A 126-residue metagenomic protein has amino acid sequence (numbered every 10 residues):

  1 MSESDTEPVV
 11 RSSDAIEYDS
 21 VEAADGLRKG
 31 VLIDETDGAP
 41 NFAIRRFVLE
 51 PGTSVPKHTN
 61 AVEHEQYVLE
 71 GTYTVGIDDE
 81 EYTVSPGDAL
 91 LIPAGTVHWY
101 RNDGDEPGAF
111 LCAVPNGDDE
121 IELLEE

Functional and structural regions predicted by a protein language model:
M1-N41, E125-E126: A short, N-terminal "cap"/entry segment at the start of jelly-roll beta-barrel domains of the cupin/DSBH fold
K29-G30, R45-N60, A94: Conserved short histidine dyad/triad with adjacent acidic residue
R46-E50, T59-I77, A113-N116: Short, conserved beta-strand element in jelly-roll/cupin
V55-N60, R101-D103, L123: Short histidine-centered beta-strand/loop micro-motifs that create catalytic or ligand/metal-coordination sites
T72-T74, E81, V97, P107: Structural motif
D79-G95: Short acidic-glycine-tyrosine-enriched beta hairpin
A94-E120: Ligand-binding loop in jelly-roll beta-barrel domains
